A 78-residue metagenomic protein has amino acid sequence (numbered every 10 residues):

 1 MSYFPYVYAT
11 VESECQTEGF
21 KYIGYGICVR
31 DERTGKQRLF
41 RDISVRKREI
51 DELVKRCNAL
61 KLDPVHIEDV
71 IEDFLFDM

Functional and structural regions predicted by a protein language model:
M1-G24: Short N-terminal "domain-start" leader segments that mark the transition from disordered tails or signal peptides into
A9, Q37, I43, V65-D69: Residue-level marker of intrinsically disordered, low-complexity segments enriched for small/polar residues
G19-K36: Short aromatic-glycine-(Arg/Gly/Cys) micro-motifs in beta-strand/loop hairpins
G26, E32, R46-R48, E68-F74: Compositionally biased, intrinsically disordered low-complexity segments
D31, R48-E52, K61-V65: Short, surface-exposed linear patches
T34-R48, E52: A short, exposed loop/beta-hairpin motif centered on an aromatic-Gly-Thr core
L60-M78: Short, mixed-charge low-complexity intrinsically disordered segments
